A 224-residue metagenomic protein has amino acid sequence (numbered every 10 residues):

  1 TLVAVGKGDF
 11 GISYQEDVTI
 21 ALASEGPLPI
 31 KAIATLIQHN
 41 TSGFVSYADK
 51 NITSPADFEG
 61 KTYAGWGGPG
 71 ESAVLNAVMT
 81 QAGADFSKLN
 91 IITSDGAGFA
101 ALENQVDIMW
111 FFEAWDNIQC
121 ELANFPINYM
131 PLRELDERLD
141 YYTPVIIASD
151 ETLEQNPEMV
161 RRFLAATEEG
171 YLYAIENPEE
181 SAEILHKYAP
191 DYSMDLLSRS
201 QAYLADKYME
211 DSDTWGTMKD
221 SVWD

Functional and structural regions predicted by a protein language model:
T1-A114, M130-P131, D140: Short, glycine-/small- and polar/acidic-enriched structural segments that line small-molecule recognition paths
G11-Y14, I37-Q38, N51, G68-S72 (+8 more regions): Solvent-exposed, acidic/flexible segments
L22, M79, N124, N156-P157: Short, flexible helix/strand-to-coil boundary loops that buttress conserved ligand/catalytic motifs in alpha/beta
L36-S46, P126-T152, L164, Y203-K207: Periplasmic-binding protein-like
C120: Extracellular glycan-interaction surfaces
E154-D224: Secondary-structure end/capping motifs
